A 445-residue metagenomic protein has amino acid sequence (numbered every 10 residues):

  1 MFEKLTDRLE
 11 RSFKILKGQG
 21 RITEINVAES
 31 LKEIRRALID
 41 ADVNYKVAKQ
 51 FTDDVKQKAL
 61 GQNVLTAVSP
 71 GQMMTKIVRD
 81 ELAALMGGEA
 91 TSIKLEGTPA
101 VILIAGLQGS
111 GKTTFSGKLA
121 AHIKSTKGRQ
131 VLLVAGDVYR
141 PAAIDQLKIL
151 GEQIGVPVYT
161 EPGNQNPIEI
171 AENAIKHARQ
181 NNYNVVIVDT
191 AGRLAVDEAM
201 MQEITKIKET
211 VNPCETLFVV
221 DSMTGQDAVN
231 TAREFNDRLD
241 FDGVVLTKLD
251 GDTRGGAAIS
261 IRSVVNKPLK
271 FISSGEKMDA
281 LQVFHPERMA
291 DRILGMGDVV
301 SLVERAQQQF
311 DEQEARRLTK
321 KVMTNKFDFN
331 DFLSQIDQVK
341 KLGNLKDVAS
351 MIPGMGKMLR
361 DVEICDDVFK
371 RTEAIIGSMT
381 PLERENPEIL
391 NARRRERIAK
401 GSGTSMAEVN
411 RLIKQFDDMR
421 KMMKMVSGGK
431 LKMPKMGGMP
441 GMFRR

Functional and structural regions predicted by a protein language model:
M1, I15-G18, S30, A37 (+15 more regions): Residue-level recognition of specific faces of alpha-helices
M1, Q19, N26, T66 (+17 more regions): Replace "in large, NTP-powered and nucleic-acid-processing enzymes" with "in large, NTP-powered factors and other
F2-Q19, R288-R445: Long amphipathic alpha-helical segments used for membrane anchoring, targeting, substrate engagement, or oligomerization
R8-G136, A143-N164, I170-T190: Primarily NTPase-proximal linker/entry elements flanking Walker-type ATP/GTP-binding cores
L16, D42-N44, V78, L107 (+9 more regions): Residue-level signature of catalytic and energy-coupling elements of molecular machines, predominantly ATP/GTP-dependent
D40, Q57-L60, A83, G87 (+7 more regions): Generic secondary-structure signature for well-ordered alpha-helical cores
S110, Y139-P141, Q165-P167, G192-V196 (+2 more regions): Short, small-residue-enriched loops and turns at beta-alpha junctions that line or gate enzyme active sites
A171-I175, R179, Y183, A195 (+2 more regions): Conserved phosphate-handling catalytic cores of large alpha/beta enzymes
